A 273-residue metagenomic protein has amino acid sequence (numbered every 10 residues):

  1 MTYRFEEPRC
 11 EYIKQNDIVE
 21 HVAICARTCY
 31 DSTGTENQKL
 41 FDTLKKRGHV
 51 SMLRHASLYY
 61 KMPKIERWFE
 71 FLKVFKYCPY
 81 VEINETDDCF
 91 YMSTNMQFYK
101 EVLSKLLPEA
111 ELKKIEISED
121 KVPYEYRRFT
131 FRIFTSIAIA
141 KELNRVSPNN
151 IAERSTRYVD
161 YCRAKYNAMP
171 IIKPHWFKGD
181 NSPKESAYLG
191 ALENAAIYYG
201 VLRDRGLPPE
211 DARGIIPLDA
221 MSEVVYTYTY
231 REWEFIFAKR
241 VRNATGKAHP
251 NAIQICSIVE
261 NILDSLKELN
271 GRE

Functional and structural regions predicted by a protein language model:
M1-E273: Family-specific signature for flavin-dependent thymidylate synthase
